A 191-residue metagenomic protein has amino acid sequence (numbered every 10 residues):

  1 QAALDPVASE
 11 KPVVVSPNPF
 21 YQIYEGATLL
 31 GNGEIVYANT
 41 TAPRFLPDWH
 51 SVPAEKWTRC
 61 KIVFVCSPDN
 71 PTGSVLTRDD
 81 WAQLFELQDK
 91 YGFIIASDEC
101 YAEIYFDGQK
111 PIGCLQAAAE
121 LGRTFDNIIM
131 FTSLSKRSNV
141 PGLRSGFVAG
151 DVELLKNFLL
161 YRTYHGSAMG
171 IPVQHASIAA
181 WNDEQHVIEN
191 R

Functional and structural regions predicted by a protein language model:
Q1-V13: Phosphate-binding glycine-rich loop
L4-V7, Y24-T28: Short hydrophobic alpha-helical segments of the AMP-binding
P12, G33, Q88-I94, F125-D126: A short helix->loop->beta-strand "cap" motif at the edges of active sites that frequently abuts
V14-V15, T28, V63, N70 (+5 more regions): Generic structural signal for small/hydrophobic residues in well-ordered secondary structure, especially within
N18, Y37-T41: Short beta->alpha connector loops at strand-helix junctions that form conserved, small/polar/Pro-enriched
Y24, L84, C114-A118: Aromatic/hydrophobic pocket-lining residues that form π-stacking "cages" and hydrophobic walls in ligand
T40-K110: Active-site phosphate-binding strand-loop segment of PLP-dependent enzymes
N127-R191: PLP-dependent aminotransferase class I/II
